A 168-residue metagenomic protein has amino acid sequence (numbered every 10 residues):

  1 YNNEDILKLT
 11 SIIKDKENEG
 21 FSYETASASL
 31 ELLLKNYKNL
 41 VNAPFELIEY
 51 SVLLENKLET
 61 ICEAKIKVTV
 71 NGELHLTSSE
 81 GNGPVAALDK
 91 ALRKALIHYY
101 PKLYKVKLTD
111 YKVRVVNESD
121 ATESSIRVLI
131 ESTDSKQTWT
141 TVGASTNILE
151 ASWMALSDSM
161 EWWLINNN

Functional and structural regions predicted by a protein language model:
Y1-N168: Terminal or standalone catalytic/regulatory effector modules within metabolic enzymes and repeat proteins
